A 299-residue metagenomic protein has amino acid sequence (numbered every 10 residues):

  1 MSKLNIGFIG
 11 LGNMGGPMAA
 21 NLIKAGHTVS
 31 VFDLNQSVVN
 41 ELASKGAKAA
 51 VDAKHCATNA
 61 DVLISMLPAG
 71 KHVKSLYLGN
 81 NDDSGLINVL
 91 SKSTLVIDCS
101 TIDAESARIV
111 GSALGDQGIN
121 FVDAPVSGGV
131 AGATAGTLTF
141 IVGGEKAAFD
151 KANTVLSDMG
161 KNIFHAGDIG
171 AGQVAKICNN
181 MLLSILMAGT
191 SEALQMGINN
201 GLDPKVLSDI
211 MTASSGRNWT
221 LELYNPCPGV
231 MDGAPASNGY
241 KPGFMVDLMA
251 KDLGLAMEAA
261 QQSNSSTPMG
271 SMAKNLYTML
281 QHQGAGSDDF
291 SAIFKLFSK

Functional and structural regions predicted by a protein language model:
M1-M66, T94, V130, F164-H165: NAD(P)+-binding Rossmann beta1-loop-alpha1 motif at the extreme N-terminus of oxidoreductases
L11, T101-N180: Rossmann-fold dinucleotide-binding core
M18-A19, V110, V155, M196: Hydrophobic residues within alpha-helices that form the first helical element adjacent to the glycine-rich loop
V29, A49, N120-V122, I163 (+2 more regions): Hydrophobic beta-strand scaffold residues
H55-T58, V62-I64, K71-L138: Rossmann-like NAD(P)(H) cofactor-binding subdomain of soluble oxidoreductases
A171-M272, L276-K299: Helical "substrate-binding/catalytic lid" subdomain of Rossmann-like NAD(P)-dependent dehydrogenases/reductases
